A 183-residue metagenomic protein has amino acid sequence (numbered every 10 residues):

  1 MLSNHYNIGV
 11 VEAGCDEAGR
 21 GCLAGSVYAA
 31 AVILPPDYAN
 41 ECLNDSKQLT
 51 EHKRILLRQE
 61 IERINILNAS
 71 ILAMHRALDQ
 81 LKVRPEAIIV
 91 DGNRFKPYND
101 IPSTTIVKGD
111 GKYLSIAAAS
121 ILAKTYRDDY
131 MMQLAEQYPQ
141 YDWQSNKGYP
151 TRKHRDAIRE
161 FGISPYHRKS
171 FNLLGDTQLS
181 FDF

Functional and structural regions predicted by a protein language model:
M1-F183: RNase H-like, Mg2+-dependent phosphodiesterase core, and more generally RNA phosphate-backbone-engaging helix-loop
